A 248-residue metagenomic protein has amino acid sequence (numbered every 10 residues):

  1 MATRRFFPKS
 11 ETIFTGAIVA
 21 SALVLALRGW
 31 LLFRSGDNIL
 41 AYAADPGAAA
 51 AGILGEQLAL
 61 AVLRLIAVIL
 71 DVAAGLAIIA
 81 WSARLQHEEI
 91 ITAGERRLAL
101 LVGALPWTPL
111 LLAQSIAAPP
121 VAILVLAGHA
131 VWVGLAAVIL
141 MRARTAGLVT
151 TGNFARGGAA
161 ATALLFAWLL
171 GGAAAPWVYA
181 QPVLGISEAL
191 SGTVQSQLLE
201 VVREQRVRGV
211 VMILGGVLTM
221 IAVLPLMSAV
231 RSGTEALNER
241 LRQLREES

Functional and structural regions predicted by a protein language model:
A2-A22, G152-L165: Alpha-helical transmembrane segments and their helix-start/interface "positive-inside/aromatic belt" motifs in integral
T3-F6, S82-I90, A136-F154, V183 (+1 more regions): Cytosolic juxtamembrane helix at the C-terminal end of the final transmembrane segment
A22-I39: Alpha-helical transmembrane segments of multi-pass membrane proteins
L40-G52, V178-R203: Membrane-interfacial helical/loop segments at transmembrane boundaries in membrane proteins
G52-G75: Interfacial helix-start motif at the membrane-water boundary
A93-L124, F166-A180, S248: Hydrophobic alpha-helical transmembrane segments of integral membrane proteins
L105-T150: Membrane-proximal helix-loop-helix units in multi-pass membrane proteins
A143-G172, W177, V183: Membrane-helix boundary/juxtamembrane motif in polytopic membrane proteins
